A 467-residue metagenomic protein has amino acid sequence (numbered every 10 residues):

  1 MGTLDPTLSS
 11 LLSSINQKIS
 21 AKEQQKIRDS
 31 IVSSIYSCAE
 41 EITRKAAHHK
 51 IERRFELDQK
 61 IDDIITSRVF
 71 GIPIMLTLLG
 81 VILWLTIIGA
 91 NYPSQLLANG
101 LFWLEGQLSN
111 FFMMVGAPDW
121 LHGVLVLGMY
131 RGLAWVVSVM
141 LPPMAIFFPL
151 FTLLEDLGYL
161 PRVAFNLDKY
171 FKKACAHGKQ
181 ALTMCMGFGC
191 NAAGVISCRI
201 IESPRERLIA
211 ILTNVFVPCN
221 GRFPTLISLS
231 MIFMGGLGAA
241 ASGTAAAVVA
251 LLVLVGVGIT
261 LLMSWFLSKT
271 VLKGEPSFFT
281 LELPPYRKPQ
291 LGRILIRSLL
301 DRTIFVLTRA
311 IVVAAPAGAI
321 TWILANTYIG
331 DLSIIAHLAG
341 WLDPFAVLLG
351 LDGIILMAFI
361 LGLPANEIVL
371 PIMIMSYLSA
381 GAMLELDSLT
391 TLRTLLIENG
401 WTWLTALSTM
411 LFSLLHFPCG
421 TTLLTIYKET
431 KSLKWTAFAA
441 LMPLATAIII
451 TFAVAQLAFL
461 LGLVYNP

Functional and structural regions predicted by a protein language model:
M1-K50: Alpha-helical transmembrane helix bundles of large polytopic membrane transport and channel proteins
R28, V32, R44-D58, L101 (+4 more regions): Short, membrane-interfacial amphipathic segments enriched in basic
S30, N91-G132, A174, G194-A210 (+2 more regions): Extended, low-charge hydrophobic alpha-helical regions
I64-P161, F165: Core alpha-helical transmembrane segments of integral membrane proteins
W103-Q107, F111, P161-A193, K273-R297 (+1 more regions): Juxtamembrane inter-helical linkers in multi-pass membrane proteins
L133-V163, L167-V195, A314, P344-L378: Hydrophobic alpha-helical transmembrane segments of multi-pass integral membrane proteins, predominantly secondary
N220-A247, T421-S432, A453-L463: Transmembrane helix-loop junctions at the membrane interface of multipass transporters and ion channels
A245-M263: Alpha-helical transmembrane segments
